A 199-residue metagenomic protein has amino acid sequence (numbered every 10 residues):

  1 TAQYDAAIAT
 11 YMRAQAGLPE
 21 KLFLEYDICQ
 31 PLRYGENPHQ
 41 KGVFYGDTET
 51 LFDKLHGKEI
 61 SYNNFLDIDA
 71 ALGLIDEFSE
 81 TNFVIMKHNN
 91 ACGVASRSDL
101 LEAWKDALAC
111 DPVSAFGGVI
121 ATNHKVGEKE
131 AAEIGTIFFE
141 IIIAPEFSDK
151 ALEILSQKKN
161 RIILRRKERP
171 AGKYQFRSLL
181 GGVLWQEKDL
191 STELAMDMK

Functional and structural regions predicted by a protein language model:
Q3-K199: ATP-dependent carboxylate/acyl-activation modules
